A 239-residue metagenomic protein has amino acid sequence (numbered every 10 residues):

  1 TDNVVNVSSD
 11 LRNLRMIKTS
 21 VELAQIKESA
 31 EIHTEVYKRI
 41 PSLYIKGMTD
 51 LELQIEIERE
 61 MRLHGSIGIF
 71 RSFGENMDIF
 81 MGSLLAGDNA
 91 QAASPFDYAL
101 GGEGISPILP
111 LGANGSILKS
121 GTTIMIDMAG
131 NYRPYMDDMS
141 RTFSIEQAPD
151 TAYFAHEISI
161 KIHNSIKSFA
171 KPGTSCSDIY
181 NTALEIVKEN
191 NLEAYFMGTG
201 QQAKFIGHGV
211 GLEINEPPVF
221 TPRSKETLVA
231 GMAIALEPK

Functional and structural regions predicted by a protein language model:
T1-K239: Active-site neighborhoods and metal-handling regions in enzymes and metal-associated proteins
